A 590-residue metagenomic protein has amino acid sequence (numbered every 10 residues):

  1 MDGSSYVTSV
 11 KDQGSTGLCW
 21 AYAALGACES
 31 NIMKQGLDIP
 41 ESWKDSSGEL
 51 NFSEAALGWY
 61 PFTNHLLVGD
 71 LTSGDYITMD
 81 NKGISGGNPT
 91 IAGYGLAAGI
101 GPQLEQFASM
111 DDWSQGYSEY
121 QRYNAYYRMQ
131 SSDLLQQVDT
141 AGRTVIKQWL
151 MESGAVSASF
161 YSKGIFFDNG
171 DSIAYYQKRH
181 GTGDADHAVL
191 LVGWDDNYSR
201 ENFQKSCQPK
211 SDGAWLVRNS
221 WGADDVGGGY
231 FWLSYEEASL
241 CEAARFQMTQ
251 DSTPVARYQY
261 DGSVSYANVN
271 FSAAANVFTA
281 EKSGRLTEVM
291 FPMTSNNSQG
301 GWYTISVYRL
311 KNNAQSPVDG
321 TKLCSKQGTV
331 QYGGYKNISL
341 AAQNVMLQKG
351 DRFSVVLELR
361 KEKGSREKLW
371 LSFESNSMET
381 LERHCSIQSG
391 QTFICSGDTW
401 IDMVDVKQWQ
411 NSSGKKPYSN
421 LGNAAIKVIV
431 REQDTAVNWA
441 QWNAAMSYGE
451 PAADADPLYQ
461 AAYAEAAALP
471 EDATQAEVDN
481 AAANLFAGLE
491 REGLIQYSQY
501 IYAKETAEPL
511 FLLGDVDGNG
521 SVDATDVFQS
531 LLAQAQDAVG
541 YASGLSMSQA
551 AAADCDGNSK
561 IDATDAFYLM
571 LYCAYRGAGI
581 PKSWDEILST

Functional and structural regions predicted by a protein language model:
M1, A21-E29, A56-N297, Q327-K336 (+2 more regions): Predominantly the structural core of cysteine protease catalytic domains
M1-G3, M248-F271, A436-N443, Y502-E505 (+1 more regions): Boundary/junction segments of secreted and surface-exposed precursor proteins
S5-G17, I77-S85, D133-Q137, D517-G518 (+1 more regions): Second-shell loop/turn segments in exported
Q13-L37: Alpha-helical support elements that line or immediately flank enzyme active sites and cofactor-binding pockets
Q299-Q388: Aromatic- and Gly/Pro-enriched, solvent-exposed loop/edge beta-strand patches characteristic of beta-rich domains
E358-Q433: Short, surface-exposed beta-strand/loop patches at domain edges that form aromatic-rich interfacial subsites
Q433-P509: Beta-rich interaction/scaffold domains
A476, N480, L494-T590: Cellulosome-associated attachment modules in secreted, modular CAZymes
